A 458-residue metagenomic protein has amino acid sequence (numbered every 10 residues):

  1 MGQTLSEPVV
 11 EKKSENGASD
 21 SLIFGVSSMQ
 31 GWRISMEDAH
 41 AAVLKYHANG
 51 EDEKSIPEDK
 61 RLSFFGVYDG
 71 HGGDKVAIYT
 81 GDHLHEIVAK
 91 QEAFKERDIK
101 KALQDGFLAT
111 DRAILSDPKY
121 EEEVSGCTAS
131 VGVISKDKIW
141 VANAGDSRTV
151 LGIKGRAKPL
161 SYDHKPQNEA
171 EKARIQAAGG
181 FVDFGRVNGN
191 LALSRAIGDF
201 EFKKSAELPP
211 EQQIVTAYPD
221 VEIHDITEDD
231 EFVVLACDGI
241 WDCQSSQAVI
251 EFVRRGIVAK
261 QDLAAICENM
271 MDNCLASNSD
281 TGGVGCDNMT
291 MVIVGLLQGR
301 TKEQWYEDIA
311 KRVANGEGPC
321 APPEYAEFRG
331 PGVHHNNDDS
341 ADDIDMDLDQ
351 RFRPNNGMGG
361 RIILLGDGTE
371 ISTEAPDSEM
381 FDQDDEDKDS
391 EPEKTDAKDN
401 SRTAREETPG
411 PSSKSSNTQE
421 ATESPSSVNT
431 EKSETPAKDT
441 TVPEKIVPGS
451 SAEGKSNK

Functional and structural regions predicted by a protein language model:
M1-K458: PP2C/PPM-type serine/threonine phosphatase catalytic domain
